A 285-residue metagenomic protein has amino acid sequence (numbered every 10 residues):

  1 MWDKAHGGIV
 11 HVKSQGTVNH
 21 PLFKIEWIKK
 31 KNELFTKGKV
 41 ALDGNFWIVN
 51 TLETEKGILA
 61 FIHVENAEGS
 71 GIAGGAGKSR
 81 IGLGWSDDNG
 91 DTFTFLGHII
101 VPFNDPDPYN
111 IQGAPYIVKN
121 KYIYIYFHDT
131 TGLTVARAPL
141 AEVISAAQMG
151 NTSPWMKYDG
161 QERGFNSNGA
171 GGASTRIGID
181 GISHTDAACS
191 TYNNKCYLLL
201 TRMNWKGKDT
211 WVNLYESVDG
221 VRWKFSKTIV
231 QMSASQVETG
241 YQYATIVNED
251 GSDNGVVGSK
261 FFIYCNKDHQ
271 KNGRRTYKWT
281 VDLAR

Functional and structural regions predicted by a protein language model:
M1-G44, L52-D107, K119-D180, S190-V237 (+1 more regions): Beta-rich carbohydrate-recognition and catalytic domains
I48-N50, G113-Y116, H184-D186, Y243-T245: Conserved beta-strand position repeated once per blade in WD40 beta-propeller domains
G240, T245-G251: A short, acidic, amphipathic alpha-helical segment used as a generic capping/interface helix at domain edges
